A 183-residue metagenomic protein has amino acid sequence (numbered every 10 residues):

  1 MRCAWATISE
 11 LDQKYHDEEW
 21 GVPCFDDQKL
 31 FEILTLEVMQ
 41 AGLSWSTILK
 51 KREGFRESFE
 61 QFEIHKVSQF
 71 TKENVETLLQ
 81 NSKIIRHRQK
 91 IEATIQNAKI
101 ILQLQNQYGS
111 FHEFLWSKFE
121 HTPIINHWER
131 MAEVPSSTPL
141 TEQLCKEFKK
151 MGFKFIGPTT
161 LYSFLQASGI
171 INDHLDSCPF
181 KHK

Functional and structural regions predicted by a protein language model:
M1-K183: HhH-family (HhH-GPD) DNA N-glycosylase catalytic core used in base-excision repair
